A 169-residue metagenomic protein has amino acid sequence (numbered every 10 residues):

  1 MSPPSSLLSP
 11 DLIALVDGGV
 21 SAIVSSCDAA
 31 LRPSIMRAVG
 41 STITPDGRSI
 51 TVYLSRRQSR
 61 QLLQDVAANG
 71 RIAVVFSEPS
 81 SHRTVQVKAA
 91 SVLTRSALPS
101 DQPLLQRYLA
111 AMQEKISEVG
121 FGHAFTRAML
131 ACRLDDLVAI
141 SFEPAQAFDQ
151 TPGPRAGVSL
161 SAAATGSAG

Functional and structural regions predicted by a protein language model:
M1-S21: Short, basic/aromatic recognition patches
L12-I13, L63, R127-C132: A generic local secondary-structure boundary/capping motif
G19-S55, V85-Q86: Short beta-strand segments
A22, G70-V74, R83-V87, D135-I140 (+1 more regions): Generic beta-strand structural signal
S55-R57, A145: A structural micro-motif recognizing beta-strand termini and the immediately following turn/loop segments
Q58-Y108: Short, structured beta-strand-loop surface elements
V92-G169: C-terminal edge-of-domain segments
